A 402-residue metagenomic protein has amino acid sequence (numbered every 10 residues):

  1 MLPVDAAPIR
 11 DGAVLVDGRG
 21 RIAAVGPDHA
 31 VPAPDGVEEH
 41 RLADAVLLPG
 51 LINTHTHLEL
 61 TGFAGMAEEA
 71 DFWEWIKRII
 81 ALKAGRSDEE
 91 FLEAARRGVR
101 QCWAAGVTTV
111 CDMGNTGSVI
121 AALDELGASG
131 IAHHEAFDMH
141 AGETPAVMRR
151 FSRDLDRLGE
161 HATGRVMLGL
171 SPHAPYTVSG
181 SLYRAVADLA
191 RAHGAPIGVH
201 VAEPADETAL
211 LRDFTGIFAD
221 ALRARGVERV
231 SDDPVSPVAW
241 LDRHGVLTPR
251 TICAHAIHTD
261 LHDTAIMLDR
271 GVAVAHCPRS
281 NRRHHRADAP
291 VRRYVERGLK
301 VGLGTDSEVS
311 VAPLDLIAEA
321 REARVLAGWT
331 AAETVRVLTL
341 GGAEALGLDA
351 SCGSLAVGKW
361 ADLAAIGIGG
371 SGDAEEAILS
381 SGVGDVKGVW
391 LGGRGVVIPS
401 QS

Functional and structural regions predicted by a protein language model:
M1-P34, R394: N-terminal metal-binding scaffold of metallo-dependent hydrolase/deaminase domains
A30-L48: Active-site metal-binding motif and surrounding structural segment of the metallo-beta-lactamase
V46, A64-G127, R149-T163: Alpha-helical scaffold segments that flank or form the walls of functional sites
P49-T61, P196-A205: Histidine-centered catalytic micro-motifs
G62-E93, G127-H140, P204-R250, R324-L326: Active-site gating loops and adjacent loop-to-helix segments of metal-dependent hydrolytic enzymes
A121-D124, R149-A273, H285-V301, A350: Histidine/acidic residue-rich metal-binding segments in metalloenzymes
R243-V246, A287-G369, S381: His/Asp/Glu-enriched, well-ordered alpha-helical/loop segment that forms or immediately abuts the divalent-metal
W360-S402: C-terminal cap of metal-dependent C-N hydrolases
